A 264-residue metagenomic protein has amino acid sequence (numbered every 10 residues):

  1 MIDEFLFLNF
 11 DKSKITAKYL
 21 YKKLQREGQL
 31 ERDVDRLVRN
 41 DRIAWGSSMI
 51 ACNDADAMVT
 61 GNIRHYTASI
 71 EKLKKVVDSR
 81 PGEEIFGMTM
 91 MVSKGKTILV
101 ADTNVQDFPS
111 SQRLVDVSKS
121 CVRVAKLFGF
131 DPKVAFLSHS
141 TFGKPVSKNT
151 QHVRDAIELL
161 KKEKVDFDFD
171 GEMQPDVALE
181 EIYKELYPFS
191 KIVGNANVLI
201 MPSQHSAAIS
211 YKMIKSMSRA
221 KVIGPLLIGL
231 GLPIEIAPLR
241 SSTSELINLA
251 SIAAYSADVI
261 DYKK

Functional and structural regions predicted by a protein language model:
M1-K264: Anion-binding alpha/beta catalytic cores of soluble intermediary-metabolism enzymes, centered on
